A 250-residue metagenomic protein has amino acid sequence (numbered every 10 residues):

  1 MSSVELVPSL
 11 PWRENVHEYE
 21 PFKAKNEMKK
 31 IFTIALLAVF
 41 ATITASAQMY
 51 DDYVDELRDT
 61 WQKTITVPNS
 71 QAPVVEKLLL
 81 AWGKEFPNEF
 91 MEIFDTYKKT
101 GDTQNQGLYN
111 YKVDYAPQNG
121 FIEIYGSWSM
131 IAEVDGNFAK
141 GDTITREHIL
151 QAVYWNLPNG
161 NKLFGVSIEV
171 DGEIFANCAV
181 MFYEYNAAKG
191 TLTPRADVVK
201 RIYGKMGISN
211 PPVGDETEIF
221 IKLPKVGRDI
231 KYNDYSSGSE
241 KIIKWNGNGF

Functional and structural regions predicted by a protein language model:
V4, V16-E20: Short hydrophobic alpha-helical segments enriched in small aliphatic residues
K25-I31: Positively charged n-region of N-terminal signal peptides that target proteins for export
I31-A41: Sec-dependent N-terminal signal peptides
I43-A47: Sec/Tat signal peptide C-region and signal peptidase I cleavage site
Q48-V153: Terminal domain-start segments
K162-E169, R228-D234: Short beta-strand elements that form the blades of beta-propeller/WD-repeat-like and other beta-sheet-rich scaffold
L163-P194: Mid-length scaffold segments of soluble, non-membrane domains
T191-F250: Short aromatic loop motif centered on NTY/YTY
